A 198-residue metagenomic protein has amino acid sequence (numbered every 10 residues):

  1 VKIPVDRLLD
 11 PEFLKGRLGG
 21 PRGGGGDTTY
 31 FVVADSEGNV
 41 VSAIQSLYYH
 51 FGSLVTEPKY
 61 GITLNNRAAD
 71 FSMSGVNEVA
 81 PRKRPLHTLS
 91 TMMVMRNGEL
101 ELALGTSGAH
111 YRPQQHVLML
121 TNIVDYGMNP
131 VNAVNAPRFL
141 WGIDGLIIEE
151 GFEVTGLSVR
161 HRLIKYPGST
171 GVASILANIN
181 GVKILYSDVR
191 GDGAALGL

Functional and structural regions predicted by a protein language model:
V1-L198: Feature marks proteins synthesized as precursors that undergo proteolytic processing into two chains
